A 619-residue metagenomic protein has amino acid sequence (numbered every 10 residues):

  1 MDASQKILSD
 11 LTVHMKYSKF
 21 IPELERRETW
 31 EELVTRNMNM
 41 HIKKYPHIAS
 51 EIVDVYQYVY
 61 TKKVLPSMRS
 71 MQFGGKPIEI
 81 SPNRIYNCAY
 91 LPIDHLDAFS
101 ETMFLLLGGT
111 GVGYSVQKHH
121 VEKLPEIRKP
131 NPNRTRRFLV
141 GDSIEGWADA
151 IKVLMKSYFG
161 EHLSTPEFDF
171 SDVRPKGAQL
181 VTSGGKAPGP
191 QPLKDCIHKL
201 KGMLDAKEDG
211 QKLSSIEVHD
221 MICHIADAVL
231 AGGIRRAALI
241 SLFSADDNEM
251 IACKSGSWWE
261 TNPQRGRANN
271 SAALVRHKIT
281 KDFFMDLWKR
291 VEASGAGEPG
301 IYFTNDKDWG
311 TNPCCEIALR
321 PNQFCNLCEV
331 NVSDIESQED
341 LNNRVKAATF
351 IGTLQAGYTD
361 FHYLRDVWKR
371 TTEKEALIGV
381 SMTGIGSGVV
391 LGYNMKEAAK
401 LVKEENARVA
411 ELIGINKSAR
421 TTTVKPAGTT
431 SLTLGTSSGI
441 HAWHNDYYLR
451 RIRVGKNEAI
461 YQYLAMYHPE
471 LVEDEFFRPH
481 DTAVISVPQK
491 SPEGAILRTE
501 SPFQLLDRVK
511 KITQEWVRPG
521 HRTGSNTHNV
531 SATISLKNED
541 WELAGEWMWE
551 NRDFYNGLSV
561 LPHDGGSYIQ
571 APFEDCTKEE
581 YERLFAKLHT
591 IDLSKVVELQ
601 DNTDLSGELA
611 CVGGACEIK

Functional and structural regions predicted by a protein language model:
M1-K619: Extended catalytic cores of very large enzyme megasubunits
